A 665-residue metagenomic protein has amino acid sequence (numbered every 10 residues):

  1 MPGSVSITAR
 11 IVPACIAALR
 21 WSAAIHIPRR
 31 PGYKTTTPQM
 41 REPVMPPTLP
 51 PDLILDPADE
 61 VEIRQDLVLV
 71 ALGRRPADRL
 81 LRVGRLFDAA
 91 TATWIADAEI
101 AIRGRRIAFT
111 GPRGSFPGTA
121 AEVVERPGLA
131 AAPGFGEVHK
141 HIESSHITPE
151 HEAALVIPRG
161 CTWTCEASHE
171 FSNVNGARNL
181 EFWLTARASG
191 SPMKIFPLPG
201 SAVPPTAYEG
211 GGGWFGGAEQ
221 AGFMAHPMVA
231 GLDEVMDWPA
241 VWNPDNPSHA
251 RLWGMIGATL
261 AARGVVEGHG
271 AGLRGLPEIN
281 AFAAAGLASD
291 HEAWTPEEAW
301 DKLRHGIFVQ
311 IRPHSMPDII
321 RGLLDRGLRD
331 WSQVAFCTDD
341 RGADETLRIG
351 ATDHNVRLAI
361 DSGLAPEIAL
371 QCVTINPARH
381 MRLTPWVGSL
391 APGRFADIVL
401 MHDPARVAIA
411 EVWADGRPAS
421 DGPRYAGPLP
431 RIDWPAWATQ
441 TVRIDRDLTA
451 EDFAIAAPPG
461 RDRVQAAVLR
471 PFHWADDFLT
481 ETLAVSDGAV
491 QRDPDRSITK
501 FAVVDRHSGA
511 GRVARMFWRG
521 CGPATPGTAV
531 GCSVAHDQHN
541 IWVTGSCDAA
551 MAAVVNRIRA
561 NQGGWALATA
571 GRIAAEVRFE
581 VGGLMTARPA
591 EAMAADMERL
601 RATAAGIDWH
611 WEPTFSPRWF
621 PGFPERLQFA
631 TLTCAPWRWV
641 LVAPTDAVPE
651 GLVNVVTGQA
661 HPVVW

Functional and structural regions predicted by a protein language model:
G3-S6, S22, G32: Intrinsically disordered, low-complexity segments enriched in small polar residues
I27, Y33-A98, I102-A108, I157-R159 (+2 more regions): Active-site microenvironment of metallo-dependent hydrolases
P46-A71, P76, E150-R263, A574-R578: Divalent-metal coordination cores built from histidine and acidic residues
R74-V83, F116-E166: Replace "His-x-His-based motif
P112-R113, S168-F171, G200-S201, D237 (+6 more regions): Short, ordered loop/turn segments at secondary-structure junctions
W214-E234, A240-I311, S315-F336, L347-S362 (+2 more regions): Histidine/acidic residue-rich metal-binding segments in metalloenzymes
